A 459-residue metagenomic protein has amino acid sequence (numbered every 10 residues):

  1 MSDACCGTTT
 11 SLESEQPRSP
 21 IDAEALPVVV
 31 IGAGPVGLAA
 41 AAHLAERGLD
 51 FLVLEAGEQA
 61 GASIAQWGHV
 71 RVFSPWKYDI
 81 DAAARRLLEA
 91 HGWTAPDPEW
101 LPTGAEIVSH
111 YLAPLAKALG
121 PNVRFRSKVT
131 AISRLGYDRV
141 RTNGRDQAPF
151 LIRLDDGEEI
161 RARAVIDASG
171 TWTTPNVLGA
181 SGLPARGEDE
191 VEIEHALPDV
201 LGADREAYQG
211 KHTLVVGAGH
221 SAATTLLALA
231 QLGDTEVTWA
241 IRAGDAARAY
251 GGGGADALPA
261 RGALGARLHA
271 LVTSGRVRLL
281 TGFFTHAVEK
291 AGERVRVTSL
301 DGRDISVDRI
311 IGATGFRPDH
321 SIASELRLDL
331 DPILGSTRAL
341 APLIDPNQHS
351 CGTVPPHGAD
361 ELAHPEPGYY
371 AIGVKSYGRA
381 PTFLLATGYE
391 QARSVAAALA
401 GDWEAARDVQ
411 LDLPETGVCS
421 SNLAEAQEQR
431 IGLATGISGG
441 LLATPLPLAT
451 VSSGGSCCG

Functional and structural regions predicted by a protein language model:
S2-S11, E15, R317, A323 (+1 more regions): C-terminal, flexible cofactor-proximal segment of oxidoreductases
C6-I21, G104, S169-L232, V237 (+2 more regions): Glycine-rich dinucleotide-binding loop and its adjacent helix/turn
L26-V53, A222-L232: N-terminal Rossmann-like FAD-binding beta1-loop-alpha1 element of flavoenzymes
I31, L54, E159-T173, V216 (+1 more regions): Short hydrophobic core segments
Q59-H110, A196, V200-G202, W239-L258 (+1 more regions): Glycine-rich active-site loop/strand segments that organize a redox cofactor
T94-A164, S169-T174, L279, H286-V297 (+1 more regions): Feature captures the FAD/FMN-dependent oxidoreductase FAD-binding
S127, A131, A230-P332, A397 (+1 more regions): A Rossmann-like FAD-binding core segment of flavoenzymes
H212-A249, R261, P356-A380, A386-A398: Active-site substrate-recognition segment that forms the wall of the catalytic cavity or substrate channel
